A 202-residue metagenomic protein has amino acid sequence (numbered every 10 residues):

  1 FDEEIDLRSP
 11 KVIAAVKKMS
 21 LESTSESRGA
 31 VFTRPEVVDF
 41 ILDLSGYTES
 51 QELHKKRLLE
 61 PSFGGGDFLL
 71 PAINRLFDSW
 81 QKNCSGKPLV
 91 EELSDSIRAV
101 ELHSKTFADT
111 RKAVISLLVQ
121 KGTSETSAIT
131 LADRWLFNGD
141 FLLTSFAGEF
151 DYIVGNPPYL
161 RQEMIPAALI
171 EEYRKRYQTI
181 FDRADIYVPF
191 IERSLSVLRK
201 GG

Functional and structural regions predicted by a protein language model:
F1-G202: SAM-dependent methyltransferase catalytic region
